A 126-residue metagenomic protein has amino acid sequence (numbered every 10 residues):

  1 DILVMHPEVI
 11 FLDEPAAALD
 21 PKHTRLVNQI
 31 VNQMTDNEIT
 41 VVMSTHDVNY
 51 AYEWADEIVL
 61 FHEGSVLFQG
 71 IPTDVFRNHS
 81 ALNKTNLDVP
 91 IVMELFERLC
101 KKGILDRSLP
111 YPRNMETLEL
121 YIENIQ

Functional and structural regions predicted by a protein language model:
I10-D13: Catalytic Walker B motif of ABC-type/P-loop ATPase nucleotide-binding domains
P21-H23: Helix N-cap at the start of a conserved alpha-helix in ABC-type nucleotide-binding domains
T45-H46: H-loop/switch region of ABC-family ATPase nucleotide-binding domains
A51-E53: A short, surface-exposed alpha-helical micro-motif characterized by mixed small hydrophobic and charged/polar residues
E63-G64: Conserved ABC ATPase "signature" C-loop
Q69-G70: ABC ATPase "signature
L82-Q126: ABC ATPase nucleotide-binding domains
